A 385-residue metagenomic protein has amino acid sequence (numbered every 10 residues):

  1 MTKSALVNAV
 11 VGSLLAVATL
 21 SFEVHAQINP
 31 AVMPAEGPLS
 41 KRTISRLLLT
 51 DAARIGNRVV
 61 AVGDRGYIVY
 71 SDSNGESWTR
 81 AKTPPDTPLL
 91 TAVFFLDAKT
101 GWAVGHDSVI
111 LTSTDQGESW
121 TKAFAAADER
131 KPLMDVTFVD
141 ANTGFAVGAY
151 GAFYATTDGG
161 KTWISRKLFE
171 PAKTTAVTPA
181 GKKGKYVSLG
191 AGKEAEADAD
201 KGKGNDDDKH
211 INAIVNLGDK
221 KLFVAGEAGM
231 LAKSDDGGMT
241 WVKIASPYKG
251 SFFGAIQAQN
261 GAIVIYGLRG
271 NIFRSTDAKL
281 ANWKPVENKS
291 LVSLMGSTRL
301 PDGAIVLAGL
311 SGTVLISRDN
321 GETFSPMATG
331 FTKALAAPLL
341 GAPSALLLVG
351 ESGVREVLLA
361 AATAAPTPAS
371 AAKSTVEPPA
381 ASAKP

Functional and structural regions predicted by a protein language model:
M1-V11: Bacterial N-terminal signal peptides that target proteins for export
V17-V24: C-terminal segment of classical bacterial N-terminal signal peptides
V24-P385: Residue-level hotspots at or immediately adjacent to binding/recognition sites across diverse folds
